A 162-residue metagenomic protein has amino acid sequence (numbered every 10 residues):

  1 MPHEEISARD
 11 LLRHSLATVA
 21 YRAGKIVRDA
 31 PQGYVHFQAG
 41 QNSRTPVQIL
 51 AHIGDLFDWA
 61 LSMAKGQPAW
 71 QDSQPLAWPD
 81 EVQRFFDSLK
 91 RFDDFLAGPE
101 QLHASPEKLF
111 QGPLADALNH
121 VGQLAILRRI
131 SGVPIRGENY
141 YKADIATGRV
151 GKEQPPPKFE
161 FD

Functional and structural regions predicted by a protein language model:
P2, R9, R13-V27, Y34-D72 (+1 more regions): Short, contiguous alpha-helical
H3-E5, P99: Intrinsically disordered, low-complexity regions
S7, L11-S15, L76, D80-Q83: Short, surface-exposed alpha-helical recognition segments that flank or form part of ligand/macromolecule-binding
R28-V35, R91-F95: Extracellular-facing binding/remodeling surfaces
A30, G98-H103: Short, solvent-exposed, charged loop/turn and helix-capping segments that join or cap alpha-helices on peripheral
W59-P99: Helix-adjacent hinge/juxtasegments
